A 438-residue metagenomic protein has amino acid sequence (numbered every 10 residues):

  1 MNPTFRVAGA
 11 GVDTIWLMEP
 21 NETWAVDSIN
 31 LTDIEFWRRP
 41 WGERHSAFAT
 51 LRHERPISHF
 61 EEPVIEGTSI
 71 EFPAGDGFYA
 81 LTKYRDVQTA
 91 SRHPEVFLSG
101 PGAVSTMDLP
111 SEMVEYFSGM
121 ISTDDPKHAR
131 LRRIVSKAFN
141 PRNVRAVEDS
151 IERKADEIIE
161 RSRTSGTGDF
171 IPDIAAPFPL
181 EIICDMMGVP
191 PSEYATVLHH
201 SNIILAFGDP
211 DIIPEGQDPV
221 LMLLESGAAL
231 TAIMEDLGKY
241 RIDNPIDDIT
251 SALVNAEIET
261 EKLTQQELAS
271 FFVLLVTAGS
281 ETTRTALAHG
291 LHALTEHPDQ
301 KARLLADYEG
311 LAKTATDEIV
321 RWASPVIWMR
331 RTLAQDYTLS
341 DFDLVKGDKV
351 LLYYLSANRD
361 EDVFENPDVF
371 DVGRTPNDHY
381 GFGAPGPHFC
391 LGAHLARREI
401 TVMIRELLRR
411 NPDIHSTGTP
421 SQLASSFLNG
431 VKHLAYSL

Functional and structural regions predicted by a protein language model:
N2-L438: Cytochrome P450
